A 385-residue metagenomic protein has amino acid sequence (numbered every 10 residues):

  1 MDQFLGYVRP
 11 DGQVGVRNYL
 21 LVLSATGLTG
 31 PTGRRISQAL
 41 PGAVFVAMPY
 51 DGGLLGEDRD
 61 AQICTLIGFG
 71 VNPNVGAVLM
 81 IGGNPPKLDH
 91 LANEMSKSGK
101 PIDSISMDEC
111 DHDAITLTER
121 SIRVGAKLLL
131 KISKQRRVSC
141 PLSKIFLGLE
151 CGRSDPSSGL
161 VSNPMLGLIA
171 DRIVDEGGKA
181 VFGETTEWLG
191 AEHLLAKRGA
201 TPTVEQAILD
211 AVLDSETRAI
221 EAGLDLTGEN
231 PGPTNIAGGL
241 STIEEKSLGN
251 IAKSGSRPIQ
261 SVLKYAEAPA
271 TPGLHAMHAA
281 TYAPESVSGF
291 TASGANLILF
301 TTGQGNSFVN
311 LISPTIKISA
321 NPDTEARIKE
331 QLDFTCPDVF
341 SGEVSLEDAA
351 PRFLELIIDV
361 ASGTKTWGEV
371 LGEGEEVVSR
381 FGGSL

Functional and structural regions predicted by a protein language model:
M1-E150, S154-L297, T301-N306, I312-L385: Metallocofactor- and cofactor-centric catalytic cores in central/energy metabolism, strongly enriched
